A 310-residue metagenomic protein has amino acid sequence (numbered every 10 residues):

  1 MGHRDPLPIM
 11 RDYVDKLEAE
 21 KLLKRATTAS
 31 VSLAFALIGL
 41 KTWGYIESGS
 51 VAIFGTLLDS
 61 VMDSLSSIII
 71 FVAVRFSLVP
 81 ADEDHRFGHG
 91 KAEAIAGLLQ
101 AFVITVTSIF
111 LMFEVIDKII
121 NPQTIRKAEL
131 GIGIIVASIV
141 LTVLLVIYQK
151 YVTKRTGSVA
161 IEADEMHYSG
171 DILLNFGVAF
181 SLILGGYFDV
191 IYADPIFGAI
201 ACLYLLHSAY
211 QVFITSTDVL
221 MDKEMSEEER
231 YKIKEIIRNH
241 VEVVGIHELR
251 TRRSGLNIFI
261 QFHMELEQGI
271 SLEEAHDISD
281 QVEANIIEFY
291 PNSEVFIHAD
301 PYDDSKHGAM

Functional and structural regions predicted by a protein language model:
G2-L33, L40, E47-M310: Alpha-helical transmembrane segments and adjacent TM-loop junctions that form the membrane-embedded core of multi-pass
